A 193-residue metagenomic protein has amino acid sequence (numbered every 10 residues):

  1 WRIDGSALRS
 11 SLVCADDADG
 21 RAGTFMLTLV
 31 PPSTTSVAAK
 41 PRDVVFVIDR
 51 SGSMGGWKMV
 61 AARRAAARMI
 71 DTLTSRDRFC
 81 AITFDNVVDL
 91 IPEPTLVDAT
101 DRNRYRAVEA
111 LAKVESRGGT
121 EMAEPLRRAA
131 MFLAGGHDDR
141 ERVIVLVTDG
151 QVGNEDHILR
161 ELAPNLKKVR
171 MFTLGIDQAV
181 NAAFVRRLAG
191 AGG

Functional and structural regions predicted by a protein language model:
W1-G193: Exposed acidic/Ser/Thr-rich ligand/metal-binding surfaces
